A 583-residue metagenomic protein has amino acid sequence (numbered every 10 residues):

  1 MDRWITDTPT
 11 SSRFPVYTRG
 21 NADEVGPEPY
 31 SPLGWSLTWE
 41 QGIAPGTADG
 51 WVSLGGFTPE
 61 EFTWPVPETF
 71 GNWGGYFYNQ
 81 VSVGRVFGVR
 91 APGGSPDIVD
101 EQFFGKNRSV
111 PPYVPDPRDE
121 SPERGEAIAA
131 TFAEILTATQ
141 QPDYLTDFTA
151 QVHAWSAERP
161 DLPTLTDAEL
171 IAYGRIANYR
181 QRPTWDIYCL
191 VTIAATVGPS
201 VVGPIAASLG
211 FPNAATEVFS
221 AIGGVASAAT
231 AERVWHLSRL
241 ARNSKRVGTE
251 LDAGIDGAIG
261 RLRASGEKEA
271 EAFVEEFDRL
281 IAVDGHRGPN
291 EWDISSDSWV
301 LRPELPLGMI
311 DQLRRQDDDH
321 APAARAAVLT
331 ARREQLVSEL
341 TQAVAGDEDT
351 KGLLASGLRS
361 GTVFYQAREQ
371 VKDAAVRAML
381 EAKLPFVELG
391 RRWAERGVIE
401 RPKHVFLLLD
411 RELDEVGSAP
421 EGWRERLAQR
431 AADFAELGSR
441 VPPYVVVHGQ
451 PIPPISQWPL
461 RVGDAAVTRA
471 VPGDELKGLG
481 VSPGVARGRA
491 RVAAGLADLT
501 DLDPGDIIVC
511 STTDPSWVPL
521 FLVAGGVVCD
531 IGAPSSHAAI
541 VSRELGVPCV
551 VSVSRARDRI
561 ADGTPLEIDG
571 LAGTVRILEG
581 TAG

Functional and structural regions predicted by a protein language model:
M1-Q366, E381: N-terminal, non-catalytic alpha-helical interaction modules of very large eukaryotic scaffold proteins
M1-R3, D7, S11, A490-D506 (+1 more regions): Acidic, glycine-rich flexible loop/linker segments
R3, D7-T8, E415-V416, Q429-P519: Protease-associated
T164-D167, R377, C529-D530, R555-A556: Alpha-helix capping and helix-loop boundary segments enriched in small/acidic/polar residues
G210-P212, E400, F406-L407, G480 (+3 more regions): Generic, ordered loop/turn and secondary-structure boundary motif
G357-Q450: Extended, domain-scale alpha-helical bundle/helix-rich regions
W393, D474-L476, G480, G484 (+3 more regions): Short glycine- and Lys/Arg-enriched binding-loop motifs that mark or flank ligand-binding interfaces
